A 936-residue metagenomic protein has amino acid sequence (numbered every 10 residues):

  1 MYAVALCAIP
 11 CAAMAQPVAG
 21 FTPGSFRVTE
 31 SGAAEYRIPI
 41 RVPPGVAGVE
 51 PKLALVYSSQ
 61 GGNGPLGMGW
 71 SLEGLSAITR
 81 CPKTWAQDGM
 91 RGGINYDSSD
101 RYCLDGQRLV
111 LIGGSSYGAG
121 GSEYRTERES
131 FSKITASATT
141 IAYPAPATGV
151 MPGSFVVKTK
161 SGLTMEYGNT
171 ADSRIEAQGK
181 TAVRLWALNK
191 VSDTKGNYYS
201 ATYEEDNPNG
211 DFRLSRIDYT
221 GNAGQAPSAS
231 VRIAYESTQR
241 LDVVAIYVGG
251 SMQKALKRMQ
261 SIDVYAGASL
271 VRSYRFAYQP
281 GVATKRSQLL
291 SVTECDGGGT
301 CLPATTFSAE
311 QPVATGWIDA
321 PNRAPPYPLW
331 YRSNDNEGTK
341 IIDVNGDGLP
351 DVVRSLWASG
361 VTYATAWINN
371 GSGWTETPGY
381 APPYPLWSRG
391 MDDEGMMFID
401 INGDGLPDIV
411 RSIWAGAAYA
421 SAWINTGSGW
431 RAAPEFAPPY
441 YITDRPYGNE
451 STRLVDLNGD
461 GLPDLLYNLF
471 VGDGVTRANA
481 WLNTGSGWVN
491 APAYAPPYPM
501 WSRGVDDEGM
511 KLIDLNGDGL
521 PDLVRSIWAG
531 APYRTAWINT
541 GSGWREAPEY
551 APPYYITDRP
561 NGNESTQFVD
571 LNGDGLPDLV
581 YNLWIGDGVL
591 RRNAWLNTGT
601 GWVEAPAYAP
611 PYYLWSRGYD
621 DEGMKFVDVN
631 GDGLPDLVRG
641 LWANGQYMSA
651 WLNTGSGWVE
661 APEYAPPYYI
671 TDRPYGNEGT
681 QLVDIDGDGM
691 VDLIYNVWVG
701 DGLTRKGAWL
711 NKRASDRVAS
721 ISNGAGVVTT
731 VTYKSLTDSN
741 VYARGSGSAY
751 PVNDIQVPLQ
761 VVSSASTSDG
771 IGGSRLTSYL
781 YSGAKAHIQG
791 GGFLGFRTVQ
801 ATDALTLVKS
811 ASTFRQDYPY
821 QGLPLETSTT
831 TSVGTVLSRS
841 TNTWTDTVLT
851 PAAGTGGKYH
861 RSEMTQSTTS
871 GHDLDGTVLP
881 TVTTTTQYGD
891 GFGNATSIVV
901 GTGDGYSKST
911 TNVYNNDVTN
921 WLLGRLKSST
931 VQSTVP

Functional and structural regions predicted by a protein language model:
M14-S116, A725-Y781: Short secondary-structure "cap/edge" segments that initiate or terminate local elements
R41-P43, G62, G120-P936: Non-catalytic interaction/targeting regions
